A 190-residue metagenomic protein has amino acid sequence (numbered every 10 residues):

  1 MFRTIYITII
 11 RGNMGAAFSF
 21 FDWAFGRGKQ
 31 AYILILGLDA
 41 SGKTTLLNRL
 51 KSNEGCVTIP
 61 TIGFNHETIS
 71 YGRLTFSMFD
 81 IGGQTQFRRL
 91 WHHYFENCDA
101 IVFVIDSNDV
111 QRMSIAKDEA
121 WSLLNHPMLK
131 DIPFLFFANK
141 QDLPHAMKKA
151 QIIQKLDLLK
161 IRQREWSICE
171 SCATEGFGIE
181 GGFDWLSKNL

Functional and structural regions predicted by a protein language model:
F2-R3, I7-L190: TRAFAC-class small GTPase G-domain
